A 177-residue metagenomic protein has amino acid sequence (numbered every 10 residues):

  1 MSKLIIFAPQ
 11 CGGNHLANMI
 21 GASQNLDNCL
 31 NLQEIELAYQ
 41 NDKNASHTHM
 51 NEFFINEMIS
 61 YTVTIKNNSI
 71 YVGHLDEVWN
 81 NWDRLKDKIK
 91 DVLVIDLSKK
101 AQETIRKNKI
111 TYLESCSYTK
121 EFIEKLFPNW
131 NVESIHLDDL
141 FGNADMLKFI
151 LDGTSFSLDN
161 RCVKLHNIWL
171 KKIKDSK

Functional and structural regions predicted by a protein language model:
M1-N108, E114-F122: PAPS-dependent sulfotransferase catalytic domain
Q33-N44, K109-Y112, Y118, F122-K177: The conserved 3'-phosphoadenosine-5'-phosphosulfate
